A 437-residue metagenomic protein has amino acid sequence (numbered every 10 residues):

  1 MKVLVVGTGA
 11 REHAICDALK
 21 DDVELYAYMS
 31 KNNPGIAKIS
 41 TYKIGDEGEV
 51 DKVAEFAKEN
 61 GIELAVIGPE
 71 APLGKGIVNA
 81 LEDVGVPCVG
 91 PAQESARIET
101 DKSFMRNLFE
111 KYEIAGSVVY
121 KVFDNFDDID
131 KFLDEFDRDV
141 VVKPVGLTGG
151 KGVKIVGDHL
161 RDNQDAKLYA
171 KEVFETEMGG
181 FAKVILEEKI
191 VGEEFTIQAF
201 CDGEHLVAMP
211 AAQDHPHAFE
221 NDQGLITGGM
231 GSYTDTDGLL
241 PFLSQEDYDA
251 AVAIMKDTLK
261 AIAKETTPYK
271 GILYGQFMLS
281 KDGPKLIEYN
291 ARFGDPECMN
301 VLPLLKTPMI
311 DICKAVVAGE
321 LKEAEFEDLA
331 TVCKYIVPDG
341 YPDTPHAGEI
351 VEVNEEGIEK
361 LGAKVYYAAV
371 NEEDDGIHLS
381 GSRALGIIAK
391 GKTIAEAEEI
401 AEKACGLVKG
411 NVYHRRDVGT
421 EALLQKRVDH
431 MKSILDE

Functional and structural regions predicted by a protein language model:
M1-E94: ATP-binding N-terminal substructure of ATP-dependent carboxylate-amine bond-forming enzymes
L4-V5, E99-K183, D237-D257: Active-site nucleotide/adenylate-binding loops and adjacent lid/helix of ATP-dependent enzymes
K154-F293: Internal nucleotide-binding/catalytic subdomain
E177-G179, K403-V418: Short arginine-rich
A251-Y274, N290-K360, E372-E373: Active-site "cap" helix and flanking loop/linker of ATP-utilizing ligase/carboxylase catalytic domains
R383-G391: Short, well-ordered beta-strand elements within core beta-sheets of diverse protein domains
V418-E437: A cross-kingdom feature marking charged/low-complexity
